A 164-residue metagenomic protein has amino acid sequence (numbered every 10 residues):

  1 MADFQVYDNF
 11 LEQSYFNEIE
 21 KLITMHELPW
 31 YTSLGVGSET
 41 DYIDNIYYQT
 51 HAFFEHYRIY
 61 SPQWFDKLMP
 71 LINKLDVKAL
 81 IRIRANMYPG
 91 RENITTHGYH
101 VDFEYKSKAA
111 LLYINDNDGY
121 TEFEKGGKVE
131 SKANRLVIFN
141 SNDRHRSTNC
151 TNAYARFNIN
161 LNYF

Functional and structural regions predicted by a protein language model:
M1-K78: Non-heme Fe(II)/2-oxoglutarate
D76-N86: A short coil-to-beta-strand element that immediately follows conserved catalytic motifs
M87-P89, I114, Y163: Short beta-strand segments enriched in hydrophobic/aromatic residues within well-folded beta-rich domains
G90, V129-H145: Conserved metal-binding segment of the jelly-roll/cupin
N93-G98, Y105, Y113-K132: A short beta-strand-loop-beta hairpin characteristic of the jelly-roll/cupin
G98-H100, R144-N152: Short beta-strand His + acidic residue motifs that chelate non-heme Fe in jelly-roll/DSBH and cupin folds
A110-L112, A153-F164: A short hydrophobic beta-strand segment most commonly corresponding to one strand of the jelly-roll/cupin
